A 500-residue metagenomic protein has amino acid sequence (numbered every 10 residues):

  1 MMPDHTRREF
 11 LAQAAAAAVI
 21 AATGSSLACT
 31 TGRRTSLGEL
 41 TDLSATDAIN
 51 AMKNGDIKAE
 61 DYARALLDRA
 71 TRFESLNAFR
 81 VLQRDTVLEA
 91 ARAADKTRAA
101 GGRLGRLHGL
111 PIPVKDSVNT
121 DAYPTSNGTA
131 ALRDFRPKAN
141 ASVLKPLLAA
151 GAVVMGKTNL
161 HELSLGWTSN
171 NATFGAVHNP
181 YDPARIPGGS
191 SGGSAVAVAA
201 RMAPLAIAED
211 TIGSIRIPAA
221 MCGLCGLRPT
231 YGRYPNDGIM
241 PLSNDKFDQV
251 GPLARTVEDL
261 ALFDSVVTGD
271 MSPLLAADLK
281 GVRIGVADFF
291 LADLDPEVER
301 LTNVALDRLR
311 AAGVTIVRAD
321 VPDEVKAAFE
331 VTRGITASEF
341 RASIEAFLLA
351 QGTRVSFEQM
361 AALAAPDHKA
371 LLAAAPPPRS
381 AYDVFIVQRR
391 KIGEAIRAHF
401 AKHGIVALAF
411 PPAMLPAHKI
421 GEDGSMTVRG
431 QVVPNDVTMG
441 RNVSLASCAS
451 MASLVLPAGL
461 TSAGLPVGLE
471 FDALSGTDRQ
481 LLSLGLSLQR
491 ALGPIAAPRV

Functional and structural regions predicted by a protein language model:
M2-A18: N-terminal secretory signal peptides and thylakoid transit peptides that target proteins across membranes
L11, R72, A149, A199-D288 (+2 more regions): Structural helix-boundary/capping segments
R33-I212, N303-D307, A312, F400-K402 (+1 more regions): Gly/Ser-rich catalytic/binding loops embedded in alpha/beta enzyme cores
G55, G109, A149, A203-P204 (+2 more regions): Glycine-rich, small-residue loops and helix-cap segments that act as flexible hinges at active-site edges
D61-R64, R92, P296-V321, S343-A361 (+1 more regions): Acyltransferase
L107-N127, G281-R283, S338-R397, P411 (+1 more regions): Short helix-loop capping/hinge segments that flank enzyme active sites or metal/cofactor-binding pockets
G109, P124, Q249, V267-R341: Gly/Ser-rich, acidic/histidine-flanked active-site/gating loops
